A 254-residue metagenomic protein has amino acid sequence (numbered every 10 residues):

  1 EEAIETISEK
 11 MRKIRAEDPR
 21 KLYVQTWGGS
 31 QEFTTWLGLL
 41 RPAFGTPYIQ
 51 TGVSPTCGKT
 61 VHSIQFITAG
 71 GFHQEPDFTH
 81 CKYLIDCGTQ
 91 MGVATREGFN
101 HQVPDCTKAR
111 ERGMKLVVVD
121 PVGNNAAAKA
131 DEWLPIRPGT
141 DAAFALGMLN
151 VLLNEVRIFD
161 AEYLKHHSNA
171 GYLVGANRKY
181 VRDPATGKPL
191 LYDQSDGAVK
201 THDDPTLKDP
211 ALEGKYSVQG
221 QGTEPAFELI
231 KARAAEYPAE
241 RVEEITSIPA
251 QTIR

Functional and structural regions predicted by a protein language model:
A3-L22, Q74-L84, A232-A234, R254: Glycine-rich phosphate/diphosphate-binding loops that line cofactor/substrate pockets in enzymes
Q25, I85, V117-V119, E132-L134: Hydrophobic/aromatic beta-strand patches that form the interior of the parallel beta-sheet core in alpha/beta enzyme
G28-H80: Anionic-ligand anchoring segments at beta-strand to alpha-helix junctions in alpha/beta enzyme folds, i.e., glycine
K82-A94: Short acidic, glycine-rich surface-loop motifs adjacent to enzyme active sites
M91-V103: Glycine/threonine-rich flexible loop motifs
T107-L116: A short helix->loop->beta-strand "cap" motif at the edges of active sites that frequently abuts
G113, V122-R254: Long, well-ordered, tryptophan-enriched scaffold segments
